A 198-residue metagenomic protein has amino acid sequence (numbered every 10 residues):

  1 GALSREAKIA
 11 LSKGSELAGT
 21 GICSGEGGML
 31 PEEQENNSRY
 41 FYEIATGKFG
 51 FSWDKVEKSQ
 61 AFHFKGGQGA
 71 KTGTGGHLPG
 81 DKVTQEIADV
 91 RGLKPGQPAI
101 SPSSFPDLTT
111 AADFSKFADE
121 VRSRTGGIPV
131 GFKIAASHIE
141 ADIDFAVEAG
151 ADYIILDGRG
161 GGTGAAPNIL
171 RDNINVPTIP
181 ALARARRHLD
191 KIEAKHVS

Functional and structural regions predicted by a protein language model:
G1-P102, D113: N-terminal capping/small domains of soluble enzymes
F105-S198: Glycine-rich phosphate/ribose-binding loops and adjacent secondary-structure elements that form binding surfaces
